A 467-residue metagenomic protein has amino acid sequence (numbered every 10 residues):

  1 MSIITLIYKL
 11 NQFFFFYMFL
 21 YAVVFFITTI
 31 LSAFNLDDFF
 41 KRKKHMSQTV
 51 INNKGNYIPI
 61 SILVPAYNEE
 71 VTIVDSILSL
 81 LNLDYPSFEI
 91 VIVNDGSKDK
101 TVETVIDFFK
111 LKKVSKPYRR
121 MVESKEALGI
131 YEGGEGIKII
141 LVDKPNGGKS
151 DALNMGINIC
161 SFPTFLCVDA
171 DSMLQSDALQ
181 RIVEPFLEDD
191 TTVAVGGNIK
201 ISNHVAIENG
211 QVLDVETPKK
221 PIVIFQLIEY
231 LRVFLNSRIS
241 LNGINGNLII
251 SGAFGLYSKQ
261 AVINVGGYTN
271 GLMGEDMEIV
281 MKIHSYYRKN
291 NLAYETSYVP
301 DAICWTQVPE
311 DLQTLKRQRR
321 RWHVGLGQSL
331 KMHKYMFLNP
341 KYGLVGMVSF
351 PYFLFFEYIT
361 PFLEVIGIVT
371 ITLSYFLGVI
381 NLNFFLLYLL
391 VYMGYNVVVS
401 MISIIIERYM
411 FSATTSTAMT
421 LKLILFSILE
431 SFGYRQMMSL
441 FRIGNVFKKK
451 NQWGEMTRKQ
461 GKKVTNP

Functional and structural regions predicted by a protein language model:
V24-G55, Y335-F356, I368-P467: Juxtamembrane C-terminal module of membrane proteins
T28-S87, V102-I106: N-terminal signal-anchor transmembrane helix
I58-S61, E89, I263, E278: Cell-envelope/extracellular polymer assembly enzymes that use nucleotide-activated donors
L80, D95-G96, G147: Conserved short acidic donor-positioning loop in nucleotide-sugar-dependent glycosyltransferases
N94-V114: A conserved acidic beta->alpha catalytic loop
K116-G136, I140, P145-A152, N158 (+5 more regions): Long helical/loop segments within the catalytic core of UDP-sugar-dependent glycosyltransferases, especially the large
F165: Short aromatic/hydrophobic "clamp" motif used to bind/position activated sugar donors
A261-N264, L272-S297: A short, conserved alpha-helix in the catalytic core of glycosyltransferases
